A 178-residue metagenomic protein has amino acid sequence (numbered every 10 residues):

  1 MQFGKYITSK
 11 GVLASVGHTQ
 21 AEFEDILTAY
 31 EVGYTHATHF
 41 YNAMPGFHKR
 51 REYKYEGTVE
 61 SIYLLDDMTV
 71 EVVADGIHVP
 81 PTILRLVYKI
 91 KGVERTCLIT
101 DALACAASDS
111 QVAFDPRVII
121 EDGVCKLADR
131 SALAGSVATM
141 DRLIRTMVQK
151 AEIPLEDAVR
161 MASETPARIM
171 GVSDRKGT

Functional and structural regions predicted by a protein language model:
M1-A107: Active-site core of metal-dependent hydrolases
K54-V72, Y88-T178: His/Asp/Glu-enriched, well-ordered alpha-helical/loop segment that forms or immediately abuts the divalent-metal
